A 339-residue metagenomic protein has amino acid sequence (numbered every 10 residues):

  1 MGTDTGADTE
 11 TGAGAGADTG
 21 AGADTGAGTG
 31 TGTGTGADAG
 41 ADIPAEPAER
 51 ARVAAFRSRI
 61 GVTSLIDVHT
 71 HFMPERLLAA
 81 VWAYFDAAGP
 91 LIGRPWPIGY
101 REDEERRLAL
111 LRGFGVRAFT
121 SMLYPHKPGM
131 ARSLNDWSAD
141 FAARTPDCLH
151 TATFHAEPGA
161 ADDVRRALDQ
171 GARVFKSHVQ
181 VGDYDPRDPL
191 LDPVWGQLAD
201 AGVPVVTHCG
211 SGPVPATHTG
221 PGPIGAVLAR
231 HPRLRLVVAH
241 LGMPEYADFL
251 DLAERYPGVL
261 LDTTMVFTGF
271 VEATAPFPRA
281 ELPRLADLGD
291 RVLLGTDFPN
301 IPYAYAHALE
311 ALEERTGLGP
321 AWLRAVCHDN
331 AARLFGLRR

Functional and structural regions predicted by a protein language model:
G2-T5, T9, G36-V68, E75-F114 (+3 more regions): Mid-to-C-terminal alpha-helical segments outside catalytic/metal-binding sites
T3-A41: Long, intrinsically disordered low-complexity tandem-repeat segments
I43-E49, R173-V174, Y184-L293: Catalytic pocket-lining loop regions of alpha/beta-barrel enzymes, especially the amidohydrolase/enolase/GH5 lineages
H69, S138, A167, F175 (+6 more regions): Conserved, mostly hydrophobic/aromatic
H71-R76, H126-G129, E157-A160, G182 (+4 more regions): Active-site environment of divalent metal-dependent phosphoester hydrolases
R101-L111, S133, A156-A167: Short, acidic/polar
L108-L111, G115-M130, W137-H155, K176: Short, well-structured secondary-structure segments
M130-D136, G159-D162, Y184-V194: Active-site-adjacent beta->alpha loops and helix N-cap segments on the catalytic face of soluble alpha/beta enzymes
